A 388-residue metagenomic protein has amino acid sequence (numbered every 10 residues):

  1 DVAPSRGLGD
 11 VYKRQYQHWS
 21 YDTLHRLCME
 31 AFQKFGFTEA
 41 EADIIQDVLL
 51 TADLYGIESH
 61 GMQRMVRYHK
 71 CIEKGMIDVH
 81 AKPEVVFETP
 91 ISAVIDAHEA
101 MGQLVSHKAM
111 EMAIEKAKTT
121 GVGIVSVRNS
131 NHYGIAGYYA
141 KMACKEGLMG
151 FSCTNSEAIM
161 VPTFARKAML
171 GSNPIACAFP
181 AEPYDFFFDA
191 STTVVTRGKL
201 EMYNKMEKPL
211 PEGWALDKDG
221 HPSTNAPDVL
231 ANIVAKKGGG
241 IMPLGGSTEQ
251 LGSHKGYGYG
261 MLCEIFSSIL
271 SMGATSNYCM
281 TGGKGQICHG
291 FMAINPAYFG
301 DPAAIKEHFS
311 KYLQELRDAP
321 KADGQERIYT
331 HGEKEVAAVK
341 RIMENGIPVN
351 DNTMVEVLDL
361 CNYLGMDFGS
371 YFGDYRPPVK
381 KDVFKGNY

Functional and structural regions predicted by a protein language model:
D1-Y12: Single conserved hydrophobic/aromatic residue that forms the stacking wall/gate of nucleotide- or nucleobase-binding
K13-Y21, R26-I45, L50-T51, E58-V79 (+3 more regions): Acidic, glycine/proline-rich low-complexity segments that act as flexible tails and inter-domain linkers
R14-W19, L24-L27, I265, L270-M272 (+1 more regions): Catalytic-core signal marking the mid-to-C-terminal active-site face
H60-I114: Active-site cofactor/substrate anionic-group-binding motifs, chiefly glycine- and Lys/Arg-rich phosphate-binding loops
P90-E182, A190-S191: A generic, well-ordered mixed alpha/beta core segment in the N-terminal half of proteins
M160-V234: Phosphate/diphosphate-binding glycine-rich loops and adjacent basic-rich segments that engage nucleotide
P209-Y278: Secondary-shell segments that build the walls of catalytic and ion/ligand-binding clefts
